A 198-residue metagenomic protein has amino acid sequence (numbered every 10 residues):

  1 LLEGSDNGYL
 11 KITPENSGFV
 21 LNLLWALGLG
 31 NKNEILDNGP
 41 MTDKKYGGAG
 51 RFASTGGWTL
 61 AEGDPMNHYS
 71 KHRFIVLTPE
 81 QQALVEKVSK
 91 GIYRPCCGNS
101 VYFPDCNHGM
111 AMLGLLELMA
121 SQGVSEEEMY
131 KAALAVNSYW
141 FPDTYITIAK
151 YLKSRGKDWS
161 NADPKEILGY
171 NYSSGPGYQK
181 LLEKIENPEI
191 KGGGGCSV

Functional and structural regions predicted by a protein language model:
L1-M110, S125-E127: Acidic/His-rich structured neighborhood in mature extracellular/periplasmic domains
V85, R94-P95, P104, M110-V198: A cross-kingdom marker for long, charged
